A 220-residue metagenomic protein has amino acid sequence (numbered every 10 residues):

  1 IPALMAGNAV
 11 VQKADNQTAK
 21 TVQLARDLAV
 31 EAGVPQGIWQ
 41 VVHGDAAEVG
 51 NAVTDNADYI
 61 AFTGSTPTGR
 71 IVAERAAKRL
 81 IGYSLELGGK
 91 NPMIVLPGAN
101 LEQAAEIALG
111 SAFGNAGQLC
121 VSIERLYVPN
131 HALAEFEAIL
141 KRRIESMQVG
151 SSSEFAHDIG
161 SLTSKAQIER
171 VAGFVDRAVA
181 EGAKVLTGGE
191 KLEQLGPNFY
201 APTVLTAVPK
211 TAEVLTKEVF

Functional and structural regions predicted by a protein language model:
I1-Q103: Rossmann-like NAD(P) dinucleotide-binding subdomain of oxidoreductase/dehydrogenase enzymes
G33, A57-Y59, P67-E213, E218: ALDH superfamily catalytic-core signature
